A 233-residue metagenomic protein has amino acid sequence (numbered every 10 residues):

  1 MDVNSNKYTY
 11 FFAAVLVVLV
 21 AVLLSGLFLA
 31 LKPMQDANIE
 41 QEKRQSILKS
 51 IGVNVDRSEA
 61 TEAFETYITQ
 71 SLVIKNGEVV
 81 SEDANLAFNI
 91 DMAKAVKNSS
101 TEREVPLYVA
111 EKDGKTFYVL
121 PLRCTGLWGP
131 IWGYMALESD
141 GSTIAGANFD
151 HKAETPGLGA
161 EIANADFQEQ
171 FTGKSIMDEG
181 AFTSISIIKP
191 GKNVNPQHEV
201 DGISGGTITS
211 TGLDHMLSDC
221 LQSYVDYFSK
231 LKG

Functional and structural regions predicted by a protein language model:
D2-G233: Flexible, solvent-exposed loop/hinge segments and secondary-structure transition points
